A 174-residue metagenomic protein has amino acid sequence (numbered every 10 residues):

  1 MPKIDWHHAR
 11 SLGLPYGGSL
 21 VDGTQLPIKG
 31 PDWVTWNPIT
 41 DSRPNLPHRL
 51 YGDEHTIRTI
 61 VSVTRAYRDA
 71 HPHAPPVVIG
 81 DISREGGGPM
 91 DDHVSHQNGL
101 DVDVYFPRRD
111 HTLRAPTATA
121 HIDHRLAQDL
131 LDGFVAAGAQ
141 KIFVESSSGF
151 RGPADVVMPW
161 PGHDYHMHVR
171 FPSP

Functional and structural regions predicted by a protein language model:
M1-P2: Compositionally biased, proline/threonine/alanine/serine-rich low-complexity intrinsically disordered stretches
D5-I79, D129, G133: Active-site acidic/histidine clusters and adjacent loop/turn architecture that either coordinate catalytic ions
S42-H55, M90-H93, T112-H124, L131: Second-shell loop/turn segments in exported
H71-P72, S95-G99, V135-A136, W160-H163: Extracellular/periplasmic catalytic domains that process cell-envelope and extracellular macromolecules
A74-H93, E145-G152: Acidic helix-start/capping segments at beta-turn-to-alpha-helix junctions
V78, D101-Y105, H168-R170: Soluble periplasmic/extracytoplasmic beta-strand elements of cell-envelope proteins
M90-D110: Short, surface-exposed glycine/acidic/tryptophan-bearing loops
T112-P174: Catalytic cores and adjacent binding grooves of peptidoglycan-active enzymes
